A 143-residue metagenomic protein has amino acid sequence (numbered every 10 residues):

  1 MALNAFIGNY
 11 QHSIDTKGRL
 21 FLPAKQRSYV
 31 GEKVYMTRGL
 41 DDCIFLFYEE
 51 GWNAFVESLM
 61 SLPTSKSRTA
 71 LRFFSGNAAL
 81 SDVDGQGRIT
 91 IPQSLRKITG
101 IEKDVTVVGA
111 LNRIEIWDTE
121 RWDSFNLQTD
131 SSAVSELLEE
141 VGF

Functional and structural regions predicted by a protein language model:
M1-H12, T16-K17, K25-S81, G85-Q86 (+1 more regions): Flexible "stalk/tail and boundary" regions
L22: Short hydrophobic beta-strand that contains or immediately precedes a catalytic carboxylate
